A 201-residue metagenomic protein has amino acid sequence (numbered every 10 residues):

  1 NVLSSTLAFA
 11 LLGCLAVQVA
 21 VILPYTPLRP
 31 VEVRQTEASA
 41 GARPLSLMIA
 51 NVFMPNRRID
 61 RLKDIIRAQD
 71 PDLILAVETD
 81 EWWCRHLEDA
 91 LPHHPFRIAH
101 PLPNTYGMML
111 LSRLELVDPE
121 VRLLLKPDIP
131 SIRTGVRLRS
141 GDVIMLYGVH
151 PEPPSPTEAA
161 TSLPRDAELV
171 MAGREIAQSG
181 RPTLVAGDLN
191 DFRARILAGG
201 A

Functional and structural regions predicted by a protein language model:
L7-A68: N-terminal signal-anchor transmembrane helix
Q18-V33, M54, R58, L73-P153: Structured beta-strand-rich core segments of catalytic domains in phosphoester-bond hydrolases
R43-P44, D70, D142-V143, G180-P182: Short coil/turn segments at beta-strand junctions that form active-site/ligand-binding loops
P44-P55, L124, E152-L163: Acidic/histidine-rich helix-loop elements that form or flank divalent-metal/phosphate-binding sites at the catalytic
I49-A50, I74-V77, L184-D188: Active-site neighborhood of phospho(di)ester-bond hydrolases with catalytic His/Asp-centered motifs
R58, L62, W83, L87 (+3 more regions): Stable alpha-helical elements in mature extracytoplasmic
S162-A201: Metal-dependent phosphoesterases centered on the DNase I-like endonuclease/exonuclease/phosphatase
